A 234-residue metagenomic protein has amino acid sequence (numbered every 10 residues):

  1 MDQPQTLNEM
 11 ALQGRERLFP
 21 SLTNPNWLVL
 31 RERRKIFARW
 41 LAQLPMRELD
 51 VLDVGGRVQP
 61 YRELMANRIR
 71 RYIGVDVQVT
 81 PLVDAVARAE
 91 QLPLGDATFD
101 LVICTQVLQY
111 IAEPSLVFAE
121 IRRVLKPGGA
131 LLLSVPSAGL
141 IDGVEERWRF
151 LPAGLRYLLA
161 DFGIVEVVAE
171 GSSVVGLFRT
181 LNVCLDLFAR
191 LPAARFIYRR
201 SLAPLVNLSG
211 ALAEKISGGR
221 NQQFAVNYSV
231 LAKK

Functional and structural regions predicted by a protein language model:
M1-L92, L101, Q223-Y228: Conserved N-terminal segment of class I S-adenosyl-L-methionine
L49, D96-T98, G128-G129: Surface-exposed loop/turn positions
C104-V107: A short beta-strand submotif of the Rossmann-like class I SAM-dependent methyltransferase core that lines
S115-L116, E120, K126, A130-K233: S-adenosyl-L-methionine-dependent methyltransferase catalytic module, highlighting the catalytic core
